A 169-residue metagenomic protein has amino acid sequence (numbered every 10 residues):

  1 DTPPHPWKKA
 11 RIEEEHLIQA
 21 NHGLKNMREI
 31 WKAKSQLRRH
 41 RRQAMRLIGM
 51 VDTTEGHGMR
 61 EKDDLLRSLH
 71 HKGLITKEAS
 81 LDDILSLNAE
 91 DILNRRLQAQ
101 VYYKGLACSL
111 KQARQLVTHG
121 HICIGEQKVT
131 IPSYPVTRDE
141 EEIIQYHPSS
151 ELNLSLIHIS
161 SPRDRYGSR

Functional and structural regions predicted by a protein language model:
D1-G105, C123, Q127-L156, S160 (+1 more regions): Ferredoxin-like alpha/beta domains used as RNA- or RNAP-binding modules
A107-K111, H119: Beta-rich strand-turn-strand
S168-R169: Hydrophobic alpha-helical segments, chiefly the membrane-spanning helices and signal/signal-anchor peptides
